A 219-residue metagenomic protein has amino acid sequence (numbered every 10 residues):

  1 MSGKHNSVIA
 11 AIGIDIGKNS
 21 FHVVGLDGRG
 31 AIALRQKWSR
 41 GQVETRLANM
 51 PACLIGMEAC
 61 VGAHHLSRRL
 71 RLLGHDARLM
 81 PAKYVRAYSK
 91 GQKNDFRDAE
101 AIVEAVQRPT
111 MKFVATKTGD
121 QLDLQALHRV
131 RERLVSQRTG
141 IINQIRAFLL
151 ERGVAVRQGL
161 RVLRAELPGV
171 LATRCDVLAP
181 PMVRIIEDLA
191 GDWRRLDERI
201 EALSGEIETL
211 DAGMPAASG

Functional and structural regions predicted by a protein language model:
M1-G219: A detector of single, family-specific signature residues that are central to catalytic or substrate-handling motifs
